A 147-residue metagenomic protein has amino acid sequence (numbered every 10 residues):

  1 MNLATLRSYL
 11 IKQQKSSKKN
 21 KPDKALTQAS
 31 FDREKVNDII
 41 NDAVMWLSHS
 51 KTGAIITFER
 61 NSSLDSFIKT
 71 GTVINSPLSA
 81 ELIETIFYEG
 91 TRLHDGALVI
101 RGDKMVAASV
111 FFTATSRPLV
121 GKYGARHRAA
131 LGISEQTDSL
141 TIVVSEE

Functional and structural regions predicted by a protein language model:
N2-E147: Divalent-cation
